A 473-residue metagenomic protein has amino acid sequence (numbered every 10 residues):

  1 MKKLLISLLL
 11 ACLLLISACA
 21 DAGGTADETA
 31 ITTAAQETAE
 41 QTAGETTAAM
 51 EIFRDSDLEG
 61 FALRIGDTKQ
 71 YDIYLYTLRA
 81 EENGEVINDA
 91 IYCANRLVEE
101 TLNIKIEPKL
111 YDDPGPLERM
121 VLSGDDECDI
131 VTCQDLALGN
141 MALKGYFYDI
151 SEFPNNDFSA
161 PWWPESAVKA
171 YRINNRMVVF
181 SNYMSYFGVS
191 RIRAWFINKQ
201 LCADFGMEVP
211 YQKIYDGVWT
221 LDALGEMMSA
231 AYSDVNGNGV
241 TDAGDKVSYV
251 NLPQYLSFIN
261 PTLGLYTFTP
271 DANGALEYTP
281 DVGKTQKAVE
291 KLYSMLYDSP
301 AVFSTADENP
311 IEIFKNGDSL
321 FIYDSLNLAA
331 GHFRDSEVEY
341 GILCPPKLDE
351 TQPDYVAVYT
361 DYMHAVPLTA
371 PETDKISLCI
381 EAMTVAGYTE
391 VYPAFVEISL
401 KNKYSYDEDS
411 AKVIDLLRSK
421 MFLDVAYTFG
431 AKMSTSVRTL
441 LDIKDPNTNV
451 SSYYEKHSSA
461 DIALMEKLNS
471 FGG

Functional and structural regions predicted by a protein language model:
L15-A18: C-terminal motif of bacterial Sec signal peptides marking the signal peptidase cleavage site
G66, D125-V131, D135, I173-W195 (+2 more regions): Extracytoplasmic/periplasmic solute-binding protein
I73-N103: Short, polar/charged alpha-helical segment
A80, E152-W163, I214-D216, D242 (+2 more regions): Short, solvent-exposed loop/beta-turn-alpha elements that line the ligand-binding surface or hinge of extracytoplasmic
T101-R172, F205, F321: Extracytoplasmic "Venus flytrap"/periplasmic binding protein-like
G225-S229, F258, G264-A306: Glycine-centered hinge/linker elements that transmit conformational signals in sensory and ligand-binding systems
F333-L400: Extracytoplasmic/periplasmic substrate-recognition and gating elements
L368-S377, V385-G473: Conserved C-terminal helix/tail region of periplasmic/extracytoplasmic solute-binding proteins
